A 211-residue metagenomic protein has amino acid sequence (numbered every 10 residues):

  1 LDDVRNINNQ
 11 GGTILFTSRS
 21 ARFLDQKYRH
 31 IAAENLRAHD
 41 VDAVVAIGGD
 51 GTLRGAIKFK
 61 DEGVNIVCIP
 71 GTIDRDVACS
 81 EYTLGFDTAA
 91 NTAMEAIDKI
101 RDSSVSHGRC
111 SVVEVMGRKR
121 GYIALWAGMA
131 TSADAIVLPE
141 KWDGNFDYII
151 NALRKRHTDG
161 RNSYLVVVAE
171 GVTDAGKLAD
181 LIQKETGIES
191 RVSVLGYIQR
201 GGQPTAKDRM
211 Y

Functional and structural regions predicted by a protein language model:
L1, E62-K99: Glycine/threonine-rich beta-strand-loop-alpha-helix active-site module that forms ligand/phosphate-binding
L1-A46, T52, L84-N91, E95: Glycine-rich oxoanion-binding loops at beta->alpha junctions
I7-R19, T72-E81, S106-G108, S132: Gly-rich Lys/Arg/Thr-decorated short loops/hinges at beta-loop-alpha junctions or inter-strand turns that position
R19-S20, G49-G51, V64, I69-R75 (+3 more regions): Short, ordered loop/turn segments at secondary-structure junctions
A43-G48, A56-K58, F86-S193: Accessory alpha-helical/coil subdomains and C-terminal extensions that flank or cap enzyme catalytic cores
D76-E81, N145-I149, G201-Q203: Short, charged, surface-exposed secondary-structure boundary motifs
Q183, I188, L195-M210: Catalytic, metal-anchored helix/loop core of enzyme active sites in primary metabolism
